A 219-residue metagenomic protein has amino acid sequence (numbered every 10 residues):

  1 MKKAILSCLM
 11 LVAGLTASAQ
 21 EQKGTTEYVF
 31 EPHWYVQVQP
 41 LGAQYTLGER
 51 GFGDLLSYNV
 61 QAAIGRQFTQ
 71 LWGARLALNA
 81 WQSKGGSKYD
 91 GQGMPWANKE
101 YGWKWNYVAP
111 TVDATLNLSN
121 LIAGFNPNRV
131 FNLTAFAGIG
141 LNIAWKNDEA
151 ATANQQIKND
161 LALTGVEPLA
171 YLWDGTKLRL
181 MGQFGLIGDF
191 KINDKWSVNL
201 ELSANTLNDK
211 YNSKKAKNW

Functional and structural regions predicted by a protein language model:
Q20-G65, K146: Short glycine/proline- and aromatic-enriched beta-strand/turn motifs that initiate or cap beta-hairpins
Q20-H33, Q70-L71, N120-L133, I192-K195: Short loop/turn motifs that connect adjacent beta-strands in outer-membrane beta-barrel proteins
G24, T46-R50, D90-W103, G165-D174 (+1 more regions): Extracellular loop and loop/strand-boundary signature of outer-membrane beta-barrel proteins
P32, D54-V60, N106-P110, F131 (+2 more regions): Residues that define the transmembrane beta-barrel architecture of outer-membrane proteins
Y35, G73, N132-T134, Q183 (+3 more regions): Membrane-spanning beta-strand positions in outer-membrane beta-barrel proteins
V38, A62-R66, V112-L118, A137-L141 (+2 more regions): Residues on the lipid-exposed face of transmembrane beta-strands in outer-membrane beta-barrel proteins
G73-L161: Gram-negative (and chloroplast) outer-membrane scaffold detector with strong preference for beta-barrel transmembrane
R75, S87-Y89, W105-Y107, N193-W219: Predominantly the C-terminal beta-signal and adjacent terminal strand-loop region of outer-membrane beta-barrel
